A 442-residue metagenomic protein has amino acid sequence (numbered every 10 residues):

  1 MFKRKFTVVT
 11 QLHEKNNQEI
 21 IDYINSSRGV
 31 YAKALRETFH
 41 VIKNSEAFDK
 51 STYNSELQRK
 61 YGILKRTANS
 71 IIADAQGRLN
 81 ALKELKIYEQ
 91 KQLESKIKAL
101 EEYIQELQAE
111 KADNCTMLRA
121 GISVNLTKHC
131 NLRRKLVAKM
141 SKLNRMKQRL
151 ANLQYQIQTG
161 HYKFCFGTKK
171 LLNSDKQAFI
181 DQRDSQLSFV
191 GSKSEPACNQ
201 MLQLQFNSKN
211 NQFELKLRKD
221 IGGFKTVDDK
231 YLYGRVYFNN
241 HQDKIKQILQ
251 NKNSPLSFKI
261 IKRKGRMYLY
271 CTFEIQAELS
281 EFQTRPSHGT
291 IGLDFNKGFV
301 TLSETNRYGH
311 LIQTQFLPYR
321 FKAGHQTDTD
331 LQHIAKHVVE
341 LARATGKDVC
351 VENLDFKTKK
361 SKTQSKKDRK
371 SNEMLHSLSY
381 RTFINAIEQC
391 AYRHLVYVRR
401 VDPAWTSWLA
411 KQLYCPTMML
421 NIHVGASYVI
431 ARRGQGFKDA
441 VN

Functional and structural regions predicted by a protein language model:
M1-N442: Nucleic-acid substrate recognition interfaces
